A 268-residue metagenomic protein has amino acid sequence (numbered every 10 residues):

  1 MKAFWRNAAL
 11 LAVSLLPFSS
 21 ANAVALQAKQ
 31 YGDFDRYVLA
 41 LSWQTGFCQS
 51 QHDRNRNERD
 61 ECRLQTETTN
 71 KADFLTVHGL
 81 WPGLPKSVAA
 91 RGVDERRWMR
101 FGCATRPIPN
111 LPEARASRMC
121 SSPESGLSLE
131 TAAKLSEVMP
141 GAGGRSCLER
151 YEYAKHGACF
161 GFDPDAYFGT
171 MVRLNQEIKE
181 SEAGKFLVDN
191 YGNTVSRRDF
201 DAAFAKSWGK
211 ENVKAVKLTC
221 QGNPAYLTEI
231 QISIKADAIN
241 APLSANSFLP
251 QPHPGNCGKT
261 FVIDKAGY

Functional and structural regions predicted by a protein language model:
M1-A9: Bacterial N-terminal signal peptides that target proteins for export
A9-P17: Bacterial N-terminal signal peptides
L10, L26-Y31, D35, L39 (+4 more regions): Alpha-helical protein-protein interaction elements
A23-N55: N-terminal module-boundary/linker segments of secreted carbohydrate-active enzymes
N57-Y268: Domain-level detector of nuclease and nuclease-like folds in predominantly extracellular/periplasmic contexts
